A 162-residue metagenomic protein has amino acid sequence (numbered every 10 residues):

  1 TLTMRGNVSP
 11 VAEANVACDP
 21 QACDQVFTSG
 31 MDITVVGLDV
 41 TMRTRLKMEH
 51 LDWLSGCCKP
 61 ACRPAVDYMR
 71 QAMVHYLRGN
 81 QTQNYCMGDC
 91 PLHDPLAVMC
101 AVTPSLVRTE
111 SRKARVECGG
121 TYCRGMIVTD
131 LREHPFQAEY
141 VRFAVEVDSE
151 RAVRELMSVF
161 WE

Functional and structural regions predicted by a protein language model:
T1-T28: Active-site glycine-rich loop that binds ribose-phosphate moieties when present
A14-A17, I33-E162: Conformational coupling and interaction surfaces
